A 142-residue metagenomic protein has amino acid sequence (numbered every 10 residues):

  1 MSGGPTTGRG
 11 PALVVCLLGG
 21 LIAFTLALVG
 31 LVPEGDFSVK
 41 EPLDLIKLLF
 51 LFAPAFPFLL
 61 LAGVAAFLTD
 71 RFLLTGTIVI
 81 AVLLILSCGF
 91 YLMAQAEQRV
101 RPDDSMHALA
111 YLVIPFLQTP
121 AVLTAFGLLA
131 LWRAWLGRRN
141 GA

Functional and structural regions predicted by a protein language model:
M1-F56: N-terminal signal-anchor transmembrane alpha-helix
L13-L21, L74-L92: Transmembrane alpha-helical segments of multi-pass membrane proteins
V14, F116-G141: Membrane-water interface at the C-terminal end of transmembrane alpha helices
F24-V32, G63, F67, Y91-A96 (+1 more regions): Short hydrophobic alpha-helical membrane-anchoring segments
V32-F50, C88-L117: Interfacial non-cytosolic loop connecting adjacent transmembrane helices
F50-I78: Canonical alpha-helical transmembrane segments
V64-R71, Q98-Y111, L129-G137: Juxtamembrane/interfacial segments around transmembrane helices
L74-L86, S105-V122, F126: Alpha-helical transmembrane-segment detector that highlights a single hydrophobic TM helix and its immediate
